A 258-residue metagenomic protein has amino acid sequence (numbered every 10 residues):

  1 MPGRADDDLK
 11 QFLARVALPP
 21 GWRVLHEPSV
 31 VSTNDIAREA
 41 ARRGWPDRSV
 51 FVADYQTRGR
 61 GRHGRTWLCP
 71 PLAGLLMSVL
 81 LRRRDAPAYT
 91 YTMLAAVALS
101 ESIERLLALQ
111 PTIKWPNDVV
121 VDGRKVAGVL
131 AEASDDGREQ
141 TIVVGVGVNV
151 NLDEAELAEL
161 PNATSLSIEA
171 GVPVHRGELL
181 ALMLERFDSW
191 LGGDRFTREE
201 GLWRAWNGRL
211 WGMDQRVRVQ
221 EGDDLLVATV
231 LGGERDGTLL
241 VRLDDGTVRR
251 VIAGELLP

Functional and structural regions predicted by a protein language model:
M1-A5, L9, A17, R84-P111 (+1 more regions): Long, positively charged amphipathic alpha-helical accessory segments at protein N-termini or as interdomain linkers
M1-R105, A127: N-terminal lobe of the biotin/lipoate ligase/transferase fold
P28, I113-W115: Short loop/edge segments at beta-strand edges and connector loops that shape dinucleotide/nucleotide cofactor-binding
